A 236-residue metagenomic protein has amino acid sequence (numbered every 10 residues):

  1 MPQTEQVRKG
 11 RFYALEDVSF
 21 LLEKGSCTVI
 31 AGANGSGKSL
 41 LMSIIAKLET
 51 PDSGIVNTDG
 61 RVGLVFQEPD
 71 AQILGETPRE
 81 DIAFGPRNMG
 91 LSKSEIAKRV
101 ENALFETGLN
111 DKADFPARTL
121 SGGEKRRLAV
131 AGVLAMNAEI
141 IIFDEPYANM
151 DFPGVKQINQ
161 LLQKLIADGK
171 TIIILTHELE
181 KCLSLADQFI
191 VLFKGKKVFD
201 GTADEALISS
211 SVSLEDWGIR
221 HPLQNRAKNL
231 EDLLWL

Functional and structural regions predicted by a protein language model:
A46: Helix-to-loop junction immediately C-terminal to a conserved catalytic motif
S94-K112: Conserved ABC ATPase "signature" region
P116-L120: Conserved ABC ATPase signature
I141-D144: Catalytic Walker B motif of ABC-type/P-loop ATPase nucleotide-binding domains
T176-H177: H-loop/switch region of ABC-family ATPase nucleotide-binding domains
C182-S184: A short, surface-exposed alpha-helical micro-motif characterized by mixed small hydrophobic and charged/polar residues
I208-L236: ABC ATPase nucleotide-binding domains
